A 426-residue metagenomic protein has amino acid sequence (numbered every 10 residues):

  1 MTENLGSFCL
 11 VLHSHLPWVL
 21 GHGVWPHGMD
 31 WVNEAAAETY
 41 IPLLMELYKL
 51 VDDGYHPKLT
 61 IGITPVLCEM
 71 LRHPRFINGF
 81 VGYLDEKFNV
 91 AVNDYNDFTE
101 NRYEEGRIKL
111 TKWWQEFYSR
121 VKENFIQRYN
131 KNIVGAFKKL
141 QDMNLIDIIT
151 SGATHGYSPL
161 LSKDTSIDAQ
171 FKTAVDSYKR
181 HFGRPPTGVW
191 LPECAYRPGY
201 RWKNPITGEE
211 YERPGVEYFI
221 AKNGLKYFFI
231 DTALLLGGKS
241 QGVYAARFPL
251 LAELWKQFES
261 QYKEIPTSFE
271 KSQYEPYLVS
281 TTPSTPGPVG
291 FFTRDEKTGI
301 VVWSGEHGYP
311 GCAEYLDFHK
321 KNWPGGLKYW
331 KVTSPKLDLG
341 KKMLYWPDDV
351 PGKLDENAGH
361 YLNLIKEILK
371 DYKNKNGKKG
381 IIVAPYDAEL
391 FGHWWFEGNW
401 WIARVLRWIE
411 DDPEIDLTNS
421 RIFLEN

Functional and structural regions predicted by a protein language model:
E3-I108, Q127-K131, G135, D164 (+2 more regions): Trp/Phe/Arg-rich N-terminal binding region typifying the photolyase-homology
E3-S7, L12-L16, D85-I167, G237-K379 (+1 more regions): Active-site cores of enzymes that catalyze phosphoryl transfer or operate on phosphate-rich substrates
H13-P17, G62-C68, A153-G156, K163 (+8 more regions): An acidic- and aromatic-residue-enriched active-site/binding cleft used to recognize and process polar
V19-G23, M70-R75, P159-K163, C194-Y218 (+3 more regions): A short acidic (Asp/Glu
L43-K58, N130-I146, R180-R184, F219 (+4 more regions): A structural motif corresponding to the C-terminal end of an alpha-helix and its immediate exit/capping segment
I167-A195, K366-N376, G380-V383: CE4/NodB-like, metal-dependent polysaccharide N-deacetylase domain that modifies extracellular/periplasmic N-acetylated
Q170, Y218, E397-N426: Extended hydrophobic/aromatic segments used for targeting, binding, or gating
Q170-F171, S177-Y178, T187-G188, C194 (+4 more regions): Extended, regular secondary-structure scaffolds
